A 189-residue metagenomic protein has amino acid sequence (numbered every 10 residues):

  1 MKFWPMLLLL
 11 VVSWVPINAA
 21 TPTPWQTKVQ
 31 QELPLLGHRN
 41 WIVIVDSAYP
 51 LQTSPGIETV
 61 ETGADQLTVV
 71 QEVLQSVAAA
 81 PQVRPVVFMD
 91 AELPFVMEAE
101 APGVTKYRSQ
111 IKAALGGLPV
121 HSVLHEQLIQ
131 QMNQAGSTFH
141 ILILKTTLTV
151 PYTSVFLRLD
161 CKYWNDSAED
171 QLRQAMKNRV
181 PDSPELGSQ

Functional and structural regions predicted by a protein language model:
P5-W14: Bacterial N-terminal signal peptides
N18-L67: Long, hydrophobic N-terminal alpha-helical segment
N40-V43, E58, R84-F88, P119-H121 (+2 more regions): Structural motif
V45, T53-I57, V70, A99-E100 (+2 more regions): Short, glycine/acidic-enriched capping/hinge loops at junctions between secondary-structure elements
P50-L51, T59-Q82, T105-E126: Feature captures the catalytic cores and cofactor-binding loops of soluble hydro-lyases/lyases that act on carboxylate
A80-T105: Ordered, amphipathic secondary-structure segments that act as subunit-interaction surfaces in large macromolecular
E100-Q189: Glycine-rich, aromatic-bearing surface loops/beta-hairpins
